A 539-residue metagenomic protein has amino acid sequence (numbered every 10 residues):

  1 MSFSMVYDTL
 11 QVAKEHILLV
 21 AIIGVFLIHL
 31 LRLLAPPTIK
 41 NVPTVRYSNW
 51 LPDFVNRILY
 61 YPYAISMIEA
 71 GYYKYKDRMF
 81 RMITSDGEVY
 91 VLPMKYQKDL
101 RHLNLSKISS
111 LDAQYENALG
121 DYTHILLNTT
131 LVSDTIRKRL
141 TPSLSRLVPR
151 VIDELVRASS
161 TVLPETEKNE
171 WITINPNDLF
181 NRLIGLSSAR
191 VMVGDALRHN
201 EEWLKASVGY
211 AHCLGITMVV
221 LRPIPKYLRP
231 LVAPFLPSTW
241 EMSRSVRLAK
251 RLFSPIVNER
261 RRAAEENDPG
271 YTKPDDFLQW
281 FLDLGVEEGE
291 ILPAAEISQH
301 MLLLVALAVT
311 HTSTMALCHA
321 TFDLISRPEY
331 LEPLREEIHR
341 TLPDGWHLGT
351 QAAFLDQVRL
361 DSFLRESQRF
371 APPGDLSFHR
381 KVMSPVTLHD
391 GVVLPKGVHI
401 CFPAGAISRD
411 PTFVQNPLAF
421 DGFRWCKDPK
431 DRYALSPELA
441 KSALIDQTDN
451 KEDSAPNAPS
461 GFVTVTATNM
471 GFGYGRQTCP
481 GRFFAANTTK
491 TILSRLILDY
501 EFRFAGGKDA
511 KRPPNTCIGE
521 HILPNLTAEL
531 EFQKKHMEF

Functional and structural regions predicted by a protein language model:
M1-V12, G519-F539: C-terminal helix/juxtamembrane-tail motif
S2-V132, R150, T468: N-terminal membrane-proximal hinge/A-helix region immediately C-terminal to the signal-anchor transmembrane segment
P62-E69, D344-V392, V398-P411, P459-F462: Conserved cytochrome P450 K-helix E-x-x-R motif and the immediately C-terminal K′/meander segment
P149-M315: Cytochrome P450 heme-thiolate monooxygenase catalytic core
S313-E336: Classical protein tyrosine phosphatase
Y330, E452, T464-V465, R476 (+1 more regions): Cytochrome P450 heme-binding "Cys pocket" and the immediately downstream C-terminal segment
S367, G397, F420, G475 (+2 more regions): Hydrophobic, well-ordered secondary-structure elements that form the walls of internal hydrophobic environments
F402-P459: Conserved cytochrome P450 K-helix/beta-meander segment immediately N-terminal to the heme-binding cysteine loop
